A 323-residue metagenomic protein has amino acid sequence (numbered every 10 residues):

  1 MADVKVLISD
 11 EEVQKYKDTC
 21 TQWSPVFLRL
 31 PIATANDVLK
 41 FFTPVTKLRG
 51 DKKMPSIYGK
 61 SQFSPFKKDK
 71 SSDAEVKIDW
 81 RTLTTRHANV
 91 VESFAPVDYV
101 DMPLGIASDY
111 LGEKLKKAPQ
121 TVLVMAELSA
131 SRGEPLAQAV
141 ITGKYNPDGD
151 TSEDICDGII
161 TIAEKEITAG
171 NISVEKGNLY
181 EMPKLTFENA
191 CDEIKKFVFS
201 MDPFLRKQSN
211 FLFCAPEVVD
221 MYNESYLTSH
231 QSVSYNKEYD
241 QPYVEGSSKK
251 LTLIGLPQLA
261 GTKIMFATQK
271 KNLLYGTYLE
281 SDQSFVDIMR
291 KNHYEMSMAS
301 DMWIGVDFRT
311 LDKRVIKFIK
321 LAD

Functional and structural regions predicted by a protein language model:
A2-I57, C156-L185, M221-D323: Sequence/fold signature of self-assembling virion shell proteins
P25-I106, E153: Assembly/oligomerization interface modules of large self-assembling protein complexes
S93-M102, I106-A107, C214-V218, T268-Q269 (+1 more regions): Helix N-cap / beta->alpha transition motif
M102, A137, M221-N223: Short helix/loop capping segments that flank catalytic or ligand/cofactor-binding pockets
L104, V140-Y145, K207-A215: Short coil/turn segments at secondary-structure boundaries
S108-K196: Alpha-helical scaffold segments that mediate packing/assembly in large oligomeric complexes
M125, K207-S209, E295: Extracellular structured ligand-interaction cores
M182-S229: Ordered core of a single globular domain
